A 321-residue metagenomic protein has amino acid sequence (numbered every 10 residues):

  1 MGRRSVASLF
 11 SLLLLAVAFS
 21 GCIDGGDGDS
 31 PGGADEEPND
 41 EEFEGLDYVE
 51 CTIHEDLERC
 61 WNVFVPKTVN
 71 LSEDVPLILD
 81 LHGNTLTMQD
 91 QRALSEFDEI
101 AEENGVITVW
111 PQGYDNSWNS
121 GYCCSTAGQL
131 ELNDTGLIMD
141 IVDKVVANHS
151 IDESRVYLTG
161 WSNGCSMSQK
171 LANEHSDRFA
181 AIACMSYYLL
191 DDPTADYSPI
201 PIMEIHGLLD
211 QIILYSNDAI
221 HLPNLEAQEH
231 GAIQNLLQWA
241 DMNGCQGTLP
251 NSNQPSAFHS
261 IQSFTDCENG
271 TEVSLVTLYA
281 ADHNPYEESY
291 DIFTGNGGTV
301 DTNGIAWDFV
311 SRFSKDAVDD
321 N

Functional and structural regions predicted by a protein language model:
M1-D24: Hydrophobic alpha-helical segments
C22, D29-L77, Q89, E103 (+9 more regions): A domain-start/cap signature at the N-terminus of enzymes
T52-Y157, W161, M167-K170, E174 (+1 more regions): Serine-hydrolase catalytic machinery in alpha/beta-hydrolase-like enzymes
L79-L81, M185, L278: Alpha/beta-hydrolase
T108-W110, V273-T277: Conserved beta-strand scaffold positions in the cores of enzyme catalytic domains, especially in NTP/NDP-utilizing
Y197-P201, G270-V273: Short, proline-enriched alpha-helix->beta-strand connector loops that line the catalytic pocket of alpha/beta-hydrolase
E204-H206: Short beta-strand/loop motif that positions the catalytic acidic residue of the alpha/beta-hydrolase fold
L208-V273, A281, E287-D301: Active-site-adjacent alpha-helix of alpha/beta-hydrolase-fold enzymes
